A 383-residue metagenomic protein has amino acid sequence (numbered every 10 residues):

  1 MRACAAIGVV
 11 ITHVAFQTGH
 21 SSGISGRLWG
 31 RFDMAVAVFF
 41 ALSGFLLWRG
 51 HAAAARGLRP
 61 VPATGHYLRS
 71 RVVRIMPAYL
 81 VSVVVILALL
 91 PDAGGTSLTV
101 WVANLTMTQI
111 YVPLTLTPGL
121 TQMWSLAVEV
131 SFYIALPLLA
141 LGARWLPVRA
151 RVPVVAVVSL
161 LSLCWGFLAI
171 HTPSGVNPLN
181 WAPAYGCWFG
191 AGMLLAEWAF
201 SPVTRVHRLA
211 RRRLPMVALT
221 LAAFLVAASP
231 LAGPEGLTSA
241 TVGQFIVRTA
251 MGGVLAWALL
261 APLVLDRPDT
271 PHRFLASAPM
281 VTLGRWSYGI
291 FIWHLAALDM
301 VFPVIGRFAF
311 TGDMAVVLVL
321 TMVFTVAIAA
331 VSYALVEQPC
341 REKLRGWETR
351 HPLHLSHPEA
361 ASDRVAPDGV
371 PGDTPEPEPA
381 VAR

Functional and structural regions predicted by a protein language model:
M1-A54, I75-Y79, T106-Q109, P113 (+6 more regions): Functionally critical transmembrane alpha-helices in membrane proteins and complexes, commonly lining
I7-A15, A88, T108-V112, V157-I170 (+2 more regions): Aromatic-anchored segments of alpha-helical transmembrane domains
I24-V36, L116-V128, A169-A191, A210 (+3 more regions): Interfacial loop-to-helix transition and helix-capping segments at the boundaries of transmembrane helices
R31-F40, A52-L89, A103, S131-Y133 (+5 more regions): Transmembrane alpha-helical segments and their boundary/interface "anchor" motifs in multi-pass integral membrane
W48, P60-V128, L161-V176, C187 (+2 more regions): Membrane-interface helix-loop-helix regions
D92, F189, M216-Q338: Alpha-helical transmembrane segments of multi-pass integral membrane proteins
V130-L160, A196-M216: Solvent-exposed interhelical
S277-P279, P339-V365: Membrane-proximal cytoplasmic C-terminal regulatory module of class A 7TM GPCRs
